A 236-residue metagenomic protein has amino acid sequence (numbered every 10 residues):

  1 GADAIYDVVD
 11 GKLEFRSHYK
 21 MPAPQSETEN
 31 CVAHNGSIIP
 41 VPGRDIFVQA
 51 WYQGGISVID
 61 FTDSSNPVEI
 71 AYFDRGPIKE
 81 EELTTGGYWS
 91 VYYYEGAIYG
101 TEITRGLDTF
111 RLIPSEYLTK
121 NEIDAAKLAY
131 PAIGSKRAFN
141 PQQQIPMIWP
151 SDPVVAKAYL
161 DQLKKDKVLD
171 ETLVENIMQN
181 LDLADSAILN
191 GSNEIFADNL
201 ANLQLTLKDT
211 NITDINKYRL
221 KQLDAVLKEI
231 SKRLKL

Functional and structural regions predicted by a protein language model:
G1-Q162: Feature marking well-ordered beta-strand scaffolds used for ligand recognition
E122-L236: Soluble extracellular-acting proteins and domains
